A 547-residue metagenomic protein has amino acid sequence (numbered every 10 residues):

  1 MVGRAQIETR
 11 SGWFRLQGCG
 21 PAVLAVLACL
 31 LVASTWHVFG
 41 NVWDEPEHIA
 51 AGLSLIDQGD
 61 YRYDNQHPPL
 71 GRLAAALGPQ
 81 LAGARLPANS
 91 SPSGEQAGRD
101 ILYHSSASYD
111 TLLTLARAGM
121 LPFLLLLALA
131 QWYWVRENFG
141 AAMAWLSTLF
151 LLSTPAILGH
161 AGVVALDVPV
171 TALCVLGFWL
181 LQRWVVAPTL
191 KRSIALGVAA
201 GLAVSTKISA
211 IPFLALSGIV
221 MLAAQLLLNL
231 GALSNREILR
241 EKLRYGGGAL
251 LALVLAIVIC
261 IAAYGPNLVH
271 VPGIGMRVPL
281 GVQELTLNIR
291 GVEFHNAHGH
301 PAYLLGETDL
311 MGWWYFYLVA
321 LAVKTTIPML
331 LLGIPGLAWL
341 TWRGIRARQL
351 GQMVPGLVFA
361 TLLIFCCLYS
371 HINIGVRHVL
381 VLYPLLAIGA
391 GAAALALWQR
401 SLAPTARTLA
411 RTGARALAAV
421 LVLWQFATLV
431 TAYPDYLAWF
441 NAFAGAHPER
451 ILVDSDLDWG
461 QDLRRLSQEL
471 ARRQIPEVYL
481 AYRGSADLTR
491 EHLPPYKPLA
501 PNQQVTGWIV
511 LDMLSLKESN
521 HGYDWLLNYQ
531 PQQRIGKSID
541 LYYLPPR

Functional and structural regions predicted by a protein language model:
R4-I7, N441-R547: C-terminal luminal/periplasmic domains and tails of membrane-associated envelope-modifying transferases
A22-L24, A215-I219, L253, T341 (+3 more regions): Signature aromatic-anchored transmembrane alpha helix within multi-pass, membrane-resident enzymes that catalyze glycan
Y61-G119, V271-L310: Interfacial juxtamembrane loops and adjacent helix segments that form the catalytic/substrate-binding surfaces
A118-N138, L176: Transmembrane-helix motifs of polytopic, lipid-linked glycan transferases
S147-L152, G159, W179, A200 (+1 more regions): Short helix- or helix-capping micro-motifs that position conserved polar/aromatic residues at function-defining sites
G177-S193: Membrane-interface transmembrane helices that cradle and orient dolichyl/undecaprenyl
T286-I289, H295-L304, L417-Q468, G484-L488: Membrane-proximal, lumen/periplasm-facing interface regions of secretory-pathway glyco- and lipid-modifying enzymes
A320, T325-R348: Hydrophobic, aromatic-rich transmembrane alpha-helices and their immediate juxtamembrane boundary segments
